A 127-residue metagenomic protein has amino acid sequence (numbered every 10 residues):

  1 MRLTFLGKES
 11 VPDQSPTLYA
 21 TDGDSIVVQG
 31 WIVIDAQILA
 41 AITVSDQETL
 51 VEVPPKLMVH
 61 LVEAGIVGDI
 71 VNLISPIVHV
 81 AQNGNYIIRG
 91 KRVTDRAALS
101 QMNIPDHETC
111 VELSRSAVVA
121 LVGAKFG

Functional and structural regions predicted by a protein language model:
M1-D22, I26: Short, charged/polar N-terminal "headpieces" of proteins
G7, Y19, Q29, E52 (+1 more regions): Residues in well-ordered beta-strands of folded domains
S10-V11, A20-D22, V78-G84, P105: Short, ordered beta-strand-loop transition motifs
T21-G23, Q29-I34, A81-N83, G90-T94: Short, flexible beta-strand-to-coil junctions
S25-S75, R96-L121: Acidic, aromatic-enriched beta-alpha/helix-loop junctions
I66-K91: Mid-chain, well-packed structural core segment of small domains
G123-K125: Protruding loop/beta-arch "assembly-hinge" segments enriched in small, turn-prone residues
